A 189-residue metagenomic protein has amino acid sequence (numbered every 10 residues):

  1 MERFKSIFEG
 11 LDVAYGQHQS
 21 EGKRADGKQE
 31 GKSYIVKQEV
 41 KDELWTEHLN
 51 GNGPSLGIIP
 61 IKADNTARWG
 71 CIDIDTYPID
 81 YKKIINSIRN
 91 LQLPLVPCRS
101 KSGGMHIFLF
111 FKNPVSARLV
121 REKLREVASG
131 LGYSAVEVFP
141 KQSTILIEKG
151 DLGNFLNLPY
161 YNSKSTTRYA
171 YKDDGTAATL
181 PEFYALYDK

Functional and structural regions predicted by a protein language model:
M1-W69, Y77-N86, N154-F155, Y160-S165 (+1 more regions): DNA replication initiation on ssDNA origins
K5, S134-K189: C-terminal accessory nucleic-acid interaction domains of nucleic acid-metabolism proteins
D12-Q17, L93-P97, A135-V136: Short secondary-structure junctions
I59-I61, L95-S102, E137-K141: Short beta-strand
A67-C71, G104-H106: Short, solvent-exposed beta-strand edge segments and adjacent coil->beta transition regions
I72, L91-P94, S165: Catalytic residues for metal-mediated phosphoryl-transfer on nucleic acids/nucleotides
K82-N90, F110-E137, T166-E182: Helical (often loop-to-helix) elements that flank the catalytic cores of nucleotide-handling enzymes
L95-R121, L146-P159: Histidine-centered divalent-metal-coordination microenvironment in nucleic-acid enzymes
